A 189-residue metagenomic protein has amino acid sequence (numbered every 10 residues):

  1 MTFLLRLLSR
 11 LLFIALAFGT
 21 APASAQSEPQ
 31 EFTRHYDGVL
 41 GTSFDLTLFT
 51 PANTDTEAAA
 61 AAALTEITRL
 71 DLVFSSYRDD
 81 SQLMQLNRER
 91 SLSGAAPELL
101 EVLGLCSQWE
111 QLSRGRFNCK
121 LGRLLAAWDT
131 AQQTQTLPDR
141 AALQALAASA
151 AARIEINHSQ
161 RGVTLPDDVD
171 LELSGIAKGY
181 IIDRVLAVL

Functional and structural regions predicted by a protein language model:
F3-L7, F18-S174: A contiguous, well-ordered beta/alpha segment that forms the leading edge of an enzyme domain
L11-L16: Sec-dependent N-terminal signal peptides
G175-L189: Cysteine-centered nucleophilic/redox motifs
